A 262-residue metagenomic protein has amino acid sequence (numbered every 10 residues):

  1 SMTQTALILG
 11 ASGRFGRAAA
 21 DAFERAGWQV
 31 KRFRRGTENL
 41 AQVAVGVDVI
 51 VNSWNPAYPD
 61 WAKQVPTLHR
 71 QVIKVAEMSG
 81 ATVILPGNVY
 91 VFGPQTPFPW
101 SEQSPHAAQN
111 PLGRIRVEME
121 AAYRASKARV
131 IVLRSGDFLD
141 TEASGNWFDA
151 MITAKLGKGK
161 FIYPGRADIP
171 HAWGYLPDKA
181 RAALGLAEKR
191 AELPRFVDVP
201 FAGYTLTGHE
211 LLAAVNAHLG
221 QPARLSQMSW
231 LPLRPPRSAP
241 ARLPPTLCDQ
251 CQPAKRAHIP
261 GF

Functional and structural regions predicted by a protein language model:
S1-T3, L9, G13-D21, R25 (+1 more regions): Mid/C-terminal beta-alpha module of Rossmann-like enzyme folds, strongest in SDR-family dehydrogenases/epimerases
R17, A22, R32-S79, V91-P94: NAD(P)H-binding glycine-rich loop region in Rossmannoid oxidoreductase-like domains and their noncatalytic homologs
P59, V89-P99, F138-S144: Conserved catalytic-site region of short-chain dehydrogenase/reductase
A62-P66, P105, Q109-E120, N146-D149 (+3 more regions): Short-chain dehydrogenase/reductase
R70-E118, I131: Conserved Rossmann-fold NAD(P)-dependent oxidoreductase catalytic core, especially the SDR/UDP-sugar
N88, A121-E142: Conserved beta-loop-beta element that borders a ligand/cofactor-binding pocket
V132, A167-A180, D198, T205-H209: Conserved loop-to-helix N-cap of the C-terminal "lid" that shapes the substrate pocket in Rossmann-like
D137-P170: NAD(P)-dependent short-chain dehydrogenase/reductase
